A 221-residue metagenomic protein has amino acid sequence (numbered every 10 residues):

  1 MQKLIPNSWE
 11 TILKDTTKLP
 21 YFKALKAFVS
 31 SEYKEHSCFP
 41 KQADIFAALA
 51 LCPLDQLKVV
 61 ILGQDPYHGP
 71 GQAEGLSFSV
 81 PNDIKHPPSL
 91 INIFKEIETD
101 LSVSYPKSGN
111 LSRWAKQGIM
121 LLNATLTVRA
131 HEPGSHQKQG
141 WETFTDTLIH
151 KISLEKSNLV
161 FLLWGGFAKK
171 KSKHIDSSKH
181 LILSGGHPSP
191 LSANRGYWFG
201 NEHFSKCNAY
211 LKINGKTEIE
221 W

Functional and structural regions predicted by a protein language model:
M1-L13: Generic N-terminal amphipathic, Lys/Arg-enriched alpha-helix
K3, D15-L163, F167-K170, I175-D176 (+4 more regions): A polyanion-binding, active-site-adjacent surface
Y197: Phosphate-/nucleic-acid-contacting segments
